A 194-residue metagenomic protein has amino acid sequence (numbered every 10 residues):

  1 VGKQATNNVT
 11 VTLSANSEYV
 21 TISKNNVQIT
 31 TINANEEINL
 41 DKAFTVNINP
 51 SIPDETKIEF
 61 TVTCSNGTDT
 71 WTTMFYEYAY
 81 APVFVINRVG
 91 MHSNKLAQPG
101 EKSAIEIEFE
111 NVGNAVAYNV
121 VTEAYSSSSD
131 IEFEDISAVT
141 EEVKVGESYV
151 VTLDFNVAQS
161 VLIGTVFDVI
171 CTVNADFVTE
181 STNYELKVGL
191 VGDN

Functional and structural regions predicted by a protein language model:
G2-V20, E110-I131: Short acidic, flexible loop segments centered on an aromatic residue
T10, N26-I29, T70-Y76, S137-T140 (+2 more regions): Well-ordered beta-strand positions in beta-sheet-rich domains
L13-A15, I29-I32, V46-I48, C64 (+6 more regions): Hydrophobic residues in beta-strands and at strand termini
T21-I52, E132-V161: Intrinsically disordered, low-complexity Pro/Gly/Ser/Thr-rich segments with frequent PxxP/GP/PP motifs and embedded
D41-F84, N156-D193: Terminal connector regions
R88-N94: Short, solvent-exposed loop/edge segments of extracellular or virion-exposed proteins
K95-E101: Short, solvent-exposed loop/linker segments at the N-terminal edge of repeated beta-sheet extracellular domains
